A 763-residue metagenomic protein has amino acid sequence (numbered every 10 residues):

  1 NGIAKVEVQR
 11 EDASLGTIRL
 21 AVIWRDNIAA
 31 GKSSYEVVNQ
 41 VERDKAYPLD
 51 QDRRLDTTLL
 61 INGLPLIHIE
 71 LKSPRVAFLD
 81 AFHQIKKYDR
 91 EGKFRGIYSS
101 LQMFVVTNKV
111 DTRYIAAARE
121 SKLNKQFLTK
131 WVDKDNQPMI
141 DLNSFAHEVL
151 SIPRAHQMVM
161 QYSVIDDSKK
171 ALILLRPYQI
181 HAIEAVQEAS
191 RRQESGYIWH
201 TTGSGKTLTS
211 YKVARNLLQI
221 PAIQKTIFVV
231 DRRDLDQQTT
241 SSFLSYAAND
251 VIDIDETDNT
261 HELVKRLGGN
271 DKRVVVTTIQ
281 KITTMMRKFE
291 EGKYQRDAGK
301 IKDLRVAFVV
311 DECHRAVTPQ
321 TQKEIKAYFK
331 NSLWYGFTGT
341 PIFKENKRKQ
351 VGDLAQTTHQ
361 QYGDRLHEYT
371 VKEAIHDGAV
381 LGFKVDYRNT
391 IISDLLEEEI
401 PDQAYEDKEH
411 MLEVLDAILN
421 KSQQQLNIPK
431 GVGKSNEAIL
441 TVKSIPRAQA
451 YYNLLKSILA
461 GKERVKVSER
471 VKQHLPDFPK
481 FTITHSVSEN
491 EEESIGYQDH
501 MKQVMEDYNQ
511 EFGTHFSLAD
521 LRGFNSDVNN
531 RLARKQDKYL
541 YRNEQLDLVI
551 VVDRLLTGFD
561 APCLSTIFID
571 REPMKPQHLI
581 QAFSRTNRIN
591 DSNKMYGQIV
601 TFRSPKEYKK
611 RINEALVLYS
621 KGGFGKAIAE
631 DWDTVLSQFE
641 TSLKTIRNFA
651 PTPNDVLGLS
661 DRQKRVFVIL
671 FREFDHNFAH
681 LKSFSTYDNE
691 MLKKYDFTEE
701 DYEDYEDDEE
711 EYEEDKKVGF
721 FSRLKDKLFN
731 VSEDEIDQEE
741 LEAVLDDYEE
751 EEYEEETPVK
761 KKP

Functional and structural regions predicted by a protein language model:
N1-K225, D234, Q238-N249, N270-R273 (+2 more regions): ATP-dependent helicase/translocase motor core
F78, Q280-P401, M411, L556-N613: Signature of the SF2 helicase/ATPase Hel1-core->accessory helical subdomain module
F94, T283, A307, R315 (+1 more regions): Conserved RecA-like P-loop NTPase helicase motor core
W199, Q224-R232, K434-S444: Conserved RecA-like ASCE P-loop NTPase motor core of nucleic-acid helicases/translocases
D234-N259, S457-V465: Conserved helix-turn-beta segment of the N-terminal RecA-like "Helicase ATP-binding" lobe in SF1/SF2 helicases
A247-K288: Inter-Walker segment of RecA-like/P-loop motor cores
R273, D402-L548: Conserved C-terminal RecA-like helicase domain
R588-T698, D708: Long, hydrophobic alpha-helical segments
